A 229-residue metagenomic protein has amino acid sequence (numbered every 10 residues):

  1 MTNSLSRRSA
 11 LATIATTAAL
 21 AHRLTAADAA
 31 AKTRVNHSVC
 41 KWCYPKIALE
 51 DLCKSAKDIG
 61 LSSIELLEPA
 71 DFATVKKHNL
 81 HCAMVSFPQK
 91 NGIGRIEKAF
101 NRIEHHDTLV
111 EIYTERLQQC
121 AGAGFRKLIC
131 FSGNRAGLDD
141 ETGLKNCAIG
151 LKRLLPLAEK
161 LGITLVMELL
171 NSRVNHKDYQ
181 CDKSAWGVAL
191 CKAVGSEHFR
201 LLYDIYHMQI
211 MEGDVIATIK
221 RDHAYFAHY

Functional and structural regions predicted by a protein language model:
M1-T17: N-terminal secretory signal peptides and thylakoid transit peptides that target proteins across membranes
I14-A21, A99-R200: Active-site acidic/histidine proton-transfer and metal-coordination neighborhood in alpha/beta enzyme cores
R23-A48, K54-D58: C-terminal segment of N-terminal export signals and the immediately downstream linker at the start of the mature
A30-T33, K57-D58, D71-K90, R116-G124 (+3 more regions): Acidic (Asp/Glu)-rich catalytic clusters
V35-C40, I64-L66, C82-S86, L128-C130 (+3 more regions): Hydrophobic faces of well-ordered beta-strands that scaffold small-molecule active sites in alpha/beta enzyme cores
C43-P45, E68-A70, P88-Q89, N134-A136 (+2 more regions): Active-site-proximal loop/turn and secondary-structure-junction residues that shape catalytic pockets, frequently
K46-S55, T108-L117, M211-I219: Short, acidic/polar
L52-D71: Catalytic domains of carbohydrate-active enzymes, especially glycoside hydrolases
